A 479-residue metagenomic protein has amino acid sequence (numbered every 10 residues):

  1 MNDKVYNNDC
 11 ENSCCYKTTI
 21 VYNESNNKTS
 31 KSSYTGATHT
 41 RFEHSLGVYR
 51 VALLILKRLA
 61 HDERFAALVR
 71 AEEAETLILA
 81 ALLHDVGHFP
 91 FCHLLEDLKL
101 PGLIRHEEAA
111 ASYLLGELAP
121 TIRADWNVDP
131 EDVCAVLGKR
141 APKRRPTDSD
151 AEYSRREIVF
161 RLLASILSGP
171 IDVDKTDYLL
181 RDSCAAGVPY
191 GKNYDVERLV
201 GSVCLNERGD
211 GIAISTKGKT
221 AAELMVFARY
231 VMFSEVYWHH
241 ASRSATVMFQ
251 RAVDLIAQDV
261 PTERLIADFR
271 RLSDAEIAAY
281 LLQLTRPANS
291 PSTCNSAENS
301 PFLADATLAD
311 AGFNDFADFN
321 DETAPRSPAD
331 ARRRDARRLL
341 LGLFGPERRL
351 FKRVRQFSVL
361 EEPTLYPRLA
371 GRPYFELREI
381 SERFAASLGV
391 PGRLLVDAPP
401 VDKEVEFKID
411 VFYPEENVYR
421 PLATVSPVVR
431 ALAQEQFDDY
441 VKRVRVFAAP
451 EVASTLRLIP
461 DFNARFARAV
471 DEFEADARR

Functional and structural regions predicted by a protein language model:
M1-I78, V86-R479: Histidine-centered, transition-metal-coordinating active-site segments
L83: Aromatic-lined, polymer-binding surfaces characteristic of secreted/periplasmic polysaccharide-degrading enzymes
